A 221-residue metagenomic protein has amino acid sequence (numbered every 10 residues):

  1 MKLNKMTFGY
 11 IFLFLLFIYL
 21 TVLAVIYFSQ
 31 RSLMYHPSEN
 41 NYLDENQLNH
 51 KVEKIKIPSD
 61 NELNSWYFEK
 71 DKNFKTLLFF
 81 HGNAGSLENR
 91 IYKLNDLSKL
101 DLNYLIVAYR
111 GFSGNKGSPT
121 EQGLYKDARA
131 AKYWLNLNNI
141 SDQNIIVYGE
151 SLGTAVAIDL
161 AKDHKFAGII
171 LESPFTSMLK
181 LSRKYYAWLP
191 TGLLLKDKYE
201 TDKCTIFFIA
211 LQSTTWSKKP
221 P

Functional and structural regions predicted by a protein language model:
M1-L20: N-terminal Sec-pathway targeting helices
L16-I57: An N-terminal hydrophobic leader/cap segment in hydrolases
K56, H81-N83, W188-L195: Short, flexible loop segments at the rims of nucleotide/cofactor-binding pockets, characterized by
P58-W134, Q143, E150, T154-A155 (+1 more regions): Membrane-embedded segments
F79, V147, L171, S213-T215: Structural beta-sheet core signal
W134-N138, D142-W188: Primarily recognizes the serine-hydrolase "nucleophile elbow" in alpha/beta-hydrolase and SGNH/GDSL folds
P190-I209: Active-site nucleophile elbow and catalytic-triad environment of alpha/beta-hydrolase enzymes
I206-P221: Short beta-strand/loop motif that positions the catalytic acidic residue of the alpha/beta-hydrolase fold
